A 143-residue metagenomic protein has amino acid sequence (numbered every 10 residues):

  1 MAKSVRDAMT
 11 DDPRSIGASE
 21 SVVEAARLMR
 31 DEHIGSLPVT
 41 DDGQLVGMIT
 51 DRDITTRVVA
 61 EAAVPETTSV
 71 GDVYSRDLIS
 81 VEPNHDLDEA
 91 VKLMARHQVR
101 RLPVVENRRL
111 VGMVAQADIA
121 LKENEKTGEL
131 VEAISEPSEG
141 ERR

Functional and structural regions predicted by a protein language model:
M1-D12, T50-S80, D86-A95, A115-R143: Tandem CBS (Bateman) regulatory domains
A8, A26-R27, D41-G43, E61-A63: Short hydrophobic/aromatic-rich motifs at helix boundaries and adjacent loops
S15-H33, V81-Q98, V105, E123: The conserved cystathionine-beta-synthase
M29-E32, L37-D53, M94, L102-A117: A glycine-centered beta-loop-beta connector
